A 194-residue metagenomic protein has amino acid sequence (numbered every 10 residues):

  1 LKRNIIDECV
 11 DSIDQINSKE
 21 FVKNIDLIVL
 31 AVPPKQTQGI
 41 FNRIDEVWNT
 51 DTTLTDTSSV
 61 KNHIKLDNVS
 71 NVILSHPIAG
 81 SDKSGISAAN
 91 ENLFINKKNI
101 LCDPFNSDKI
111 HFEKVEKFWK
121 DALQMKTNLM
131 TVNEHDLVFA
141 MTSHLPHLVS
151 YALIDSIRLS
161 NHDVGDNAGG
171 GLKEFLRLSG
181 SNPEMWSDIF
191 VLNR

Functional and structural regions predicted by a protein language model:
L1-Q15: NAD(P)-binding Rossmann-fold cofactor-contacting core
I6, I25, D51, N96-K97: Short, well-ordered alpha-helix to beta-strand connector turns
V10, T55, I73-S75, I100 (+1 more regions): Hydrophobic/aromatic beta-strand patches that form the interior of the parallel beta-sheet core in alpha/beta enzyme
D14-W48, T52-T53: Rossmann-like NAD(P)-binding element
V32-P33, S58, D103: Glycine-rich, N-terminal phosphate-binding loop of Rossmann-like dinucleotide-binding domains
Q38-A88: Rossmann-like NAD(P)(H) cofactor-binding subdomain of soluble oxidoreductases
E91-G180: Internal alpha-helical scaffold of NAD(P)-dependent oxidoreductase catalytic cores
S187-R194: C-terminal active-site/capping subdomain that shapes the small-molecule cofactor and substrate pocket of enzyme
